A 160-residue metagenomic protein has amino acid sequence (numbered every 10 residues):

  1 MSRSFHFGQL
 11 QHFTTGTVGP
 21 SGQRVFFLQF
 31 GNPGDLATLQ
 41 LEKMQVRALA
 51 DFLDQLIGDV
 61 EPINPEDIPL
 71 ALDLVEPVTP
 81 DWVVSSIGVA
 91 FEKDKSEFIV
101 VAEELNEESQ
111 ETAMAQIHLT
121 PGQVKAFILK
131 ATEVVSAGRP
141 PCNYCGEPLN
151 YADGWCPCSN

Functional and structural regions predicted by a protein language model:
M1-P20, F26, N64-H118, W155: Intrinsic, low-complexity N-terminal interaction/targeting segments
Q9-R47: Long, hydrophobic N-terminal alpha-helical segment
R24-Q29, L49, L53, F98-V101 (+2 more regions): Short, structured motif recognition centered on aromatic/hydrophobic residues
Q29-F30, V60-P62, L72-P77, V84-S86 (+2 more regions): A general structural signal for short secondary-structure boundary/capping elements
N32, K43-Q45, L53, F91-K93 (+1 more regions): Generic secondary-structure microfeatures
D35-D81: Short, well-structured hydrophobic secondary-structure segments
L39-L41, A102-P157: Mixed-charge, glycine-accented linear interaction segment located at domain edges/termini
